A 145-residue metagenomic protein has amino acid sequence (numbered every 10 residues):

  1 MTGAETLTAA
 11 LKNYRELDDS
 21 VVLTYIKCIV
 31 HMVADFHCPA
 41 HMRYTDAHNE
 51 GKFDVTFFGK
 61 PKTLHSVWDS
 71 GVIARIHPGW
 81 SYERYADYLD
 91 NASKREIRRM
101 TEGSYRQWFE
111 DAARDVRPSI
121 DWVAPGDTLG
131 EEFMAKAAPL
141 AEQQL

Functional and structural regions predicted by a protein language model:
M1-R15, I26, F36, D54 (+1 more regions): Folded extracytoplasmic luminal domains of secretory or organellar precursors
T2, T6, T24, C28-H31 (+3 more regions): Extracytoplasmic/secreted proteins, especially bacterial periplasmic and envelope-associated proteins
L11-Y14, I29, V33-F36, G71-I76 (+1 more regions): Generic structural signal for hydrophobic core residues of well-folded globular domains
R15, A40-Y44, G79: Long, hydrophobic, amphipathic alpha-helical segments used as structural scaffolds
T24-Y44: Active-site alpha-helical segments that house and flank conserved acidic catalytic motifs for diphosphate chemistry
T45-E50: Interfacial helix-loop-helix junctions of multi-pass membrane proteins
D54-Q144: An amphipathic alpha-helical core segment
